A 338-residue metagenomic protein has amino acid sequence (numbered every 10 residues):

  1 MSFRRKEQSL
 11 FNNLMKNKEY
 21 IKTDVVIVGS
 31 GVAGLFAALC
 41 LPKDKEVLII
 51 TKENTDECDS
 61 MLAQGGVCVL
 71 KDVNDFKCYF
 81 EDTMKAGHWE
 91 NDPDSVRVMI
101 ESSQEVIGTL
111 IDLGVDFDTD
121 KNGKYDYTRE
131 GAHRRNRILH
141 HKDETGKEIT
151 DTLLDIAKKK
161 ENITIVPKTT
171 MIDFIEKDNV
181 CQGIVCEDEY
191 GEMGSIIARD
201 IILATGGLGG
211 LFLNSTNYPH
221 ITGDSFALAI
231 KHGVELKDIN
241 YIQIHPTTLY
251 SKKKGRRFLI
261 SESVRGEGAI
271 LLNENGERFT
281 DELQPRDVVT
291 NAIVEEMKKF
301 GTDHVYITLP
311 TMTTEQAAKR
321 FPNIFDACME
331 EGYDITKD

Functional and structural regions predicted by a protein language model:
M1-V25, P42-D44: Extreme N-terminal leader/targeting segments of oxidoreductases
V25-I49: N-terminal Rossmann-like FAD-binding beta1-loop-alpha1 element of flavoenzymes
P42-Q64: Glycine-rich FAD pyrophosphate-binding loop
T55, L228, V234-D338: An anion/pyrophosphate-binding glycine-rich loop and adjacent beta-alpha core in soluble alpha-beta enzymes
C68-M99: Glycine-rich active-site loop/strand segments that organize a redox cofactor
G87-D126: Rossmann-like flavin
P93-Q104, R137-D155, V166, S215-G223 (+2 more regions): Short beta-strand to alpha-helix junction loop
D112-E192, I197, A204, L249-Y250 (+1 more regions): Conserved redox-cofactor binding core of oxidoreductases
